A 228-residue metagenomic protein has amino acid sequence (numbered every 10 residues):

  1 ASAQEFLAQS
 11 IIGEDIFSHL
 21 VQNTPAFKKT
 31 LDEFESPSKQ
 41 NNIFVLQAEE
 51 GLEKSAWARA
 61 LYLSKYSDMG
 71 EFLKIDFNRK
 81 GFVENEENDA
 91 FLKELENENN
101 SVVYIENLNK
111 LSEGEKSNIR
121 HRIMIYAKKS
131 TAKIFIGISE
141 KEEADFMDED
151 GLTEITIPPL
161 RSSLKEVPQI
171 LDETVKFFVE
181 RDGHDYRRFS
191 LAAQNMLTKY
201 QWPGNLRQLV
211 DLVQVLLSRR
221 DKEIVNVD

Functional and structural regions predicted by a protein language model:
E5-F146, P159-L164, V179-E223: AAA+ ATPase active-site-proximal loops
G151-L152: As written
D172, K222-D228: Short, flexible helix-to-coil linker/hinge segments that flank and couple to helix-turn-helix
